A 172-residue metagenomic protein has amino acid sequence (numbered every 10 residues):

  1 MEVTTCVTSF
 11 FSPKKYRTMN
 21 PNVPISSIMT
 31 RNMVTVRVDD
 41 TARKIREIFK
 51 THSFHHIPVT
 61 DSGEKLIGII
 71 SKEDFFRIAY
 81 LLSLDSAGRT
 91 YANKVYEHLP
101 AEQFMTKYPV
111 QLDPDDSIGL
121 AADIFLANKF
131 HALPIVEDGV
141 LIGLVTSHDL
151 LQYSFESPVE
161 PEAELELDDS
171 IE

Functional and structural regions predicted by a protein language model:
C6-N32, S71-P109, S117-I118, A122-L126 (+1 more regions): Tandem CBS (Bateman) regulatory domains
N32-T35, K65, Q111, V140-L141: Short, flexible active-site loop motifs that bind/organize anionic cofactors or intermediates
V36-S53, V59-T60, M105, Q111-K129 (+1 more regions): The conserved cystathionine-beta-synthase
F49, I57-D74, F125, L133-D149: A glycine-centered beta-loop-beta connector
